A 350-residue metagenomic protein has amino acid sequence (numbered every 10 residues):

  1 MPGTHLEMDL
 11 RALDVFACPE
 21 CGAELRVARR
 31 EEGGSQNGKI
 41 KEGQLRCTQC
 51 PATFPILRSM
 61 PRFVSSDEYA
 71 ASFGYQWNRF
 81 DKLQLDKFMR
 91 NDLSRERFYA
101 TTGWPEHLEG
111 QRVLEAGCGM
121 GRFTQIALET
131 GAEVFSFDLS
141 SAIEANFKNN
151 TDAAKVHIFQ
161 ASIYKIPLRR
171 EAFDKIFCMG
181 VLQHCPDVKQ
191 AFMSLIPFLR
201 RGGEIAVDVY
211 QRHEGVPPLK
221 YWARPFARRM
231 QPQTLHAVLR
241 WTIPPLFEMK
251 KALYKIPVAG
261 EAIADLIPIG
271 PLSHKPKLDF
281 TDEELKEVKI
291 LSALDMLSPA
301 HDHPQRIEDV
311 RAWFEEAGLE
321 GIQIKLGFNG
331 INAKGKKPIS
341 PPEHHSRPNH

Functional and structural regions predicted by a protein language model:
P2-R169, K175, H301-H303, D309 (+2 more regions): Conserved N-terminal segment of class I S-adenosyl-L-methionine
D138, Q160, G180, V209-Q211: Glycine-rich, histidine-containing beta strand-loop boundary motifs that form or position
D174-D187: A short SAM/SAH-binding and catalytic strip from SAM-dependent methyltransferases
K189-R201: A short glycine-rich, Lys/Arg-flanked "PGG" loop and its adjoining helix->strand segment in the class I
E204-A237, W241-P244, E248: Conserved class I S-adenosyl-L-methionine
Y210-A227, D282-A300: Short, glycine-/aromatic-enriched active-site segment of Class I SAM-dependent methyltransferases
P232-V288: Extended, charge-rich helix/loop segments that form flexible, surface "patches" used to engage negatively charged
W313-F314, L319: Conserved, well-ordered alpha-helix/loop/beta-strand core segments that scaffold catalytic motifs
